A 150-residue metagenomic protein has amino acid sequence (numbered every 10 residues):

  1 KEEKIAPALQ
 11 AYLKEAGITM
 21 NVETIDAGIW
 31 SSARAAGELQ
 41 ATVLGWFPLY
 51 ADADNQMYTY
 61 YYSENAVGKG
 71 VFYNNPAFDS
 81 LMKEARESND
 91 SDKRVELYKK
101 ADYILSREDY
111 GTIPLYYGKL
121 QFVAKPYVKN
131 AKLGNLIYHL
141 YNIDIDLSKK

Functional and structural regions predicted by a protein language model:
K1-Q10, E15, W30-K150: Detector for C-terminal structural segments
I18: Short phosphate-binding/catalytic loops that engage adenosine nucleotides
V22-S32: Short helix-initiation/N-cap motifs at beta->coil->alpha
